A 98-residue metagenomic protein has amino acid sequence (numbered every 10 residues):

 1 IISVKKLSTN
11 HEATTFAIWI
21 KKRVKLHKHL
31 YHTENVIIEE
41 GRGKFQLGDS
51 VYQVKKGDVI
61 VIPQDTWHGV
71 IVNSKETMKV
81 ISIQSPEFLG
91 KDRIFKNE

Functional and structural regions predicted by a protein language model:
I1-L26, H32: A short glycine-rich, His/Asp/Glu-containing loop-to-beta-strand
K6, T15-W19, N35, V51 (+2 more regions): Conserved hydrophobic/aromatic beta-strand scaffold that supports enzyme active sites
S8-F16, G69-E98: Double-stranded beta-helix
I20, L30-H32, E39, Q64 (+1 more regions): Short loop/turn positions at the edges of beta-strands in beta-sheet-rich folds
R23, R42-K44, V51, W67 (+1 more regions): Structural motif
L26, F45-Q46, I62, H68-K75: Short beta-strand His + acidic residue motifs that chelate non-heme Fe in jelly-roll/DSBH and cupin folds
L30-K56, R93-I94: A short beta-strand-loop-beta hairpin characteristic of the jelly-roll/cupin
